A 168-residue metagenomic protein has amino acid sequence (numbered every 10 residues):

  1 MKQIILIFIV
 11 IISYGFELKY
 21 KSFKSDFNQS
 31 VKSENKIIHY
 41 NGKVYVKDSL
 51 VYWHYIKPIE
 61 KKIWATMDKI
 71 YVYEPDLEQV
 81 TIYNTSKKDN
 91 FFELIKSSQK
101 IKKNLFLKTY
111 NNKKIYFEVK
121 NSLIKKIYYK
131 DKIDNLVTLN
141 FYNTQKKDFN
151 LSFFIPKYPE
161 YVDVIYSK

Functional and structural regions predicted by a protein language model:
Q3-S13: Sec-dependent N-terminal signal peptides
E17-I37: A short, Trp-centered hydrophobic/proline-enriched beta-strand micro-motif
S25, V51-Y55, I70-Y73, K108 (+1 more regions): Short hydrophobic/aromatic-rich beta-strand segments that constitute the beta-sheet cores of beta-sandwich/beta-barrel
Q29, K57-I59, M67-K69, D76 (+3 more regions): A mature extracytoplasmic/lumenal domain signature
G42-V46, I63, K96-K100, K108 (+1 more regions): Short, exposed beta-strand/loop patches in secreted or surface proteins that constitute
K43-N90: An acidic-aromatic
P75-N112: Flexible, surface-exposed loop/linker segments and immediately adjacent secondary-structure boundaries
K102-N104, T109-K114, V119-K168: Non-transmembrane domains of secretory- and envelope-associated proteins
